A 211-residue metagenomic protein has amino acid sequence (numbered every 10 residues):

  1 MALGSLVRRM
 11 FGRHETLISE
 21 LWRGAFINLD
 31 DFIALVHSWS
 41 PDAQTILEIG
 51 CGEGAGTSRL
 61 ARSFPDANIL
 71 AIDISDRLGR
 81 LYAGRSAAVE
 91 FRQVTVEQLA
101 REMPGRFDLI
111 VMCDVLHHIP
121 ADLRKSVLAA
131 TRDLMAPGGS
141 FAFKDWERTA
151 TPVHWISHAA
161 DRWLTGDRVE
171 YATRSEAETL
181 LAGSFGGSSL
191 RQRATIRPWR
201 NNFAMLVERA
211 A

Functional and structural regions predicted by a protein language model:
M1-Q44, E48, E53-R101, D122-L123 (+1 more regions): Class I (Rossmann-like) S-adenosyl-L-methionine-dependent methyltransferase catalytic domain, capturing the SAM-binding
V111: A conserved beta-strand element that flanks and buttresses the S-adenosyl-L-methionine
D114-V115: Short catalytic micro-motifs in class I SAM-dependent methyltransferases
K125-P137: A short glycine-rich, Lys/Arg-flanked "PGG" loop and its adjoining helix->strand segment in the class I
